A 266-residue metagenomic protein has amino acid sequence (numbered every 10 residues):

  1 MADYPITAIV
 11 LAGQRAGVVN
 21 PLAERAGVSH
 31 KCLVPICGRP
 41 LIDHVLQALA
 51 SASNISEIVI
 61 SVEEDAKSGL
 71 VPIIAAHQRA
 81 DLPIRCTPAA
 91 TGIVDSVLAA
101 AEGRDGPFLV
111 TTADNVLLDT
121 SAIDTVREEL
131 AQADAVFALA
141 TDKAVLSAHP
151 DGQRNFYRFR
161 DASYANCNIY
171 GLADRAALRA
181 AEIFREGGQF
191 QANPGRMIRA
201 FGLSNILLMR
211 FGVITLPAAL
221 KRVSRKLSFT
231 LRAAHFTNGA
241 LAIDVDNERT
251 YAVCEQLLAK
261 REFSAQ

Functional and structural regions predicted by a protein language model:
M1-G27: N-terminal nucleotide-binding beta1-loop-alpha1 segment
E24-D43: Short catalytic helix/loop segments, enriched in acidic residues and glycine and frequently bearing histidine
A48-I55: Short, acidic, metal-binding catalytic loop of nucleotide-sugar glycosyltransferases
E57-E63: Short internal beta-strands
D65-V71: Short, charged/polar "capping" segments at the starts of alpha-helices and the immediately preceding loops
P72-L109, L117-L118: Short phosphate-binding loop-to-helix
L118-S224, F236-A240: Conserved core of the sugar-phosphate nucleotidyltransferase
N247: Short, conserved phosphate/pyrophosphate- and ester-handling motifs at nucleotide-, phospho-/glycolipid
